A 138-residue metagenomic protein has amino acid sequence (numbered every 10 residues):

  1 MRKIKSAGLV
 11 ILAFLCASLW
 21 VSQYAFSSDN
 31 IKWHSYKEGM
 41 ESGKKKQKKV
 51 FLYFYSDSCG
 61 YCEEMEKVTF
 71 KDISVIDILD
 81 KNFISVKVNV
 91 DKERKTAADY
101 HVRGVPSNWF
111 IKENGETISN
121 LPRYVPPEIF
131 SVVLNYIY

Functional and structural regions predicted by a protein language model:
M1-I11: Bacterial N-terminal signal peptides that target proteins for export
V10-L19: Bacterial N-terminal signal peptides
N30-W33, V75-R94: Thiol-based oxidoreductase modules, predominantly thioredoxin-like and allied folds used for disulfide exchange
K32-K48: A short beta-strand-turn-helix
K46-D57: Short active-site neighborhood of thiol/selenol oxidoreductases, capturing the structured segment around
E63-I78: Typically the conserved alpha-helix immediately C-terminal to a functionally engaged Cys/Sec in thioredoxin-like
Y100-W109: Structural micro-motif
W109-Y138: Non-catalytic, surface beta->alpha helical segment in thiol-disulfide oxidoreductase systems
